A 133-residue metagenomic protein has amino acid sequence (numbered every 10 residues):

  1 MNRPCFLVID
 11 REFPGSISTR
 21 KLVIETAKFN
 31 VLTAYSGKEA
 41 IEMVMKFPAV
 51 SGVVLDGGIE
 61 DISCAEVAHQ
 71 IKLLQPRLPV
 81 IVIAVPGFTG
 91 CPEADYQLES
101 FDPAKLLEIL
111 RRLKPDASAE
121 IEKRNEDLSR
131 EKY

Functional and structural regions predicted by a protein language model:
N2-R3: Phosphate-coordination loops involved in phosphoryl transfer and adenosine-cofactor binding
I9-R11: Conserved acidic carboxylate
F13-L32: Two-component/phosphorelay signaling modules centered on CheY-like receiver
G37, V50-L73: Conserved phosphotransfer microenvironments
E39-E42: Short alpha-helical segment
E66, Q70, P79-E108, S118-I121: Alpha4 helix (beta4-alpha4-beta5 surface) of REC/receiver domains from two-component response regulators
A117-Y133: CheY-like receiver
